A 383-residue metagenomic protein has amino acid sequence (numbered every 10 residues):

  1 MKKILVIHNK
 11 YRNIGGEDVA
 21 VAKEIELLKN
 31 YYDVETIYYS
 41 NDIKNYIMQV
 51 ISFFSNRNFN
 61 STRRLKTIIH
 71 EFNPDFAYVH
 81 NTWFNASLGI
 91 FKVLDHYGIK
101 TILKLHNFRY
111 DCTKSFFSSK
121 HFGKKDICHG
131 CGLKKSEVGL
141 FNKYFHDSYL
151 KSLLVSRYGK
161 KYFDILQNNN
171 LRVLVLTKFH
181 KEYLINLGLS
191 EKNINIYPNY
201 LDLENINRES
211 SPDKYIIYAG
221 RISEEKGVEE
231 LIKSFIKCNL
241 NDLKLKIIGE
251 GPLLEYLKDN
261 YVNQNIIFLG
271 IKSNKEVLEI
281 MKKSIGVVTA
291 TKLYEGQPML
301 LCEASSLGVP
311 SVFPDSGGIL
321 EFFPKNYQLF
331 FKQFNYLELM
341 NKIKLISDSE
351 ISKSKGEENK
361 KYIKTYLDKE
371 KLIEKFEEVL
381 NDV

Functional and structural regions predicted by a protein language model:
R109, K120-R172: Membrane-proximal helix-turn-helix segments that form the acceptor-binding/catalytic region of lipid-linked
L174, N199, R208-K226, I232-I236 (+1 more regions): Conserved donor-binding/catalytic core segment of Leloir-type glycosyltransferases
F179, Y200: Carbohydrate-associated surface elements
Y256-K275: Nucleotide-activated donor-binding/catalytic signature segment of Leloir-type glycosyltransferases, i.e., the conserved
K282-G296, V309: Acidic donor-binding loop of glycosyltransferase active sites
L301, D315-F330: Short acidic/histidine- and often glycine-rich active-site loop of Leloir-type glycosyltransferases that engages
K325-Y336, L345-E350: Conserved acidic donor-binding segment of nucleotide-sugar-dependent glycosyltransferases
E350-N381: A charged, aromatic-enriched C-terminal amphipathic alpha-helix characteristic of glycosyltransferases across folds
